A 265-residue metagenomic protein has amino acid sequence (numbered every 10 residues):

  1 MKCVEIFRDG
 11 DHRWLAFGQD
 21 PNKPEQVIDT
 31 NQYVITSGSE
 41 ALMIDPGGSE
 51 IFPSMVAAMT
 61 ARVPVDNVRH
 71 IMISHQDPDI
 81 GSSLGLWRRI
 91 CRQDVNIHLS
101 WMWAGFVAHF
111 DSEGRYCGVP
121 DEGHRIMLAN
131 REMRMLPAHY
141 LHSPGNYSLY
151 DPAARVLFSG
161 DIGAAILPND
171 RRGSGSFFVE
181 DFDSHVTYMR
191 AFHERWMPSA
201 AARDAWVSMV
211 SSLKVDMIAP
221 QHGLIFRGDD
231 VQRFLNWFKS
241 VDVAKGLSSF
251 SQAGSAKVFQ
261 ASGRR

Functional and structural regions predicted by a protein language model:
K2, R227-G228, Q232-R265: C-terminal regulatory/interaction regions
C3-A61, S148-D151, R155-S159: Conserved beta-strand hairpin/beta-sheet module of binuclear metal-dependent hydrolase folds, prominently
G18-P24, G47-S49, I73-H75, M133-H139 (+1 more regions): Short, flexible loop segments at the rims of nucleotide/cofactor-binding pockets, characterized by
E50-H98: Active-site metal-binding motif and surrounding structural segment of the metallo-beta-lactamase
I51, Q76-G81, A104-V107, H124 (+3 more regions): Active-site environment of divalent metal-dependent phosphoester hydrolases
M55-A57, L84-L86, F110-D111, D170-R171 (+1 more regions): Short amphipathic alpha-helical segments
D94-N146, P198-A205: Metallo-beta-lactamase
H139-P220, L224-F226, K239-V241: Metallo-beta-lactamase
